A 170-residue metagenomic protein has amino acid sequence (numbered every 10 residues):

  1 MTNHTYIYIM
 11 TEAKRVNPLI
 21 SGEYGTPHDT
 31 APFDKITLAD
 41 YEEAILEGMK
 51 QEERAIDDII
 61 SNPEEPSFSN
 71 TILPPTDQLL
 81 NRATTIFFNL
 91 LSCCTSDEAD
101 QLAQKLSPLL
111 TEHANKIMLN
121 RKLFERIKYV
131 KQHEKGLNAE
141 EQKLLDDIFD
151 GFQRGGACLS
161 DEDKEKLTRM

Functional and structural regions predicted by a protein language model:
T5-I7: Intrinsically disordered, low-complexity terminal segments enriched in Ser/Thr
I9-M170: Zn2+-dependent metallopeptidase catalytic domains
